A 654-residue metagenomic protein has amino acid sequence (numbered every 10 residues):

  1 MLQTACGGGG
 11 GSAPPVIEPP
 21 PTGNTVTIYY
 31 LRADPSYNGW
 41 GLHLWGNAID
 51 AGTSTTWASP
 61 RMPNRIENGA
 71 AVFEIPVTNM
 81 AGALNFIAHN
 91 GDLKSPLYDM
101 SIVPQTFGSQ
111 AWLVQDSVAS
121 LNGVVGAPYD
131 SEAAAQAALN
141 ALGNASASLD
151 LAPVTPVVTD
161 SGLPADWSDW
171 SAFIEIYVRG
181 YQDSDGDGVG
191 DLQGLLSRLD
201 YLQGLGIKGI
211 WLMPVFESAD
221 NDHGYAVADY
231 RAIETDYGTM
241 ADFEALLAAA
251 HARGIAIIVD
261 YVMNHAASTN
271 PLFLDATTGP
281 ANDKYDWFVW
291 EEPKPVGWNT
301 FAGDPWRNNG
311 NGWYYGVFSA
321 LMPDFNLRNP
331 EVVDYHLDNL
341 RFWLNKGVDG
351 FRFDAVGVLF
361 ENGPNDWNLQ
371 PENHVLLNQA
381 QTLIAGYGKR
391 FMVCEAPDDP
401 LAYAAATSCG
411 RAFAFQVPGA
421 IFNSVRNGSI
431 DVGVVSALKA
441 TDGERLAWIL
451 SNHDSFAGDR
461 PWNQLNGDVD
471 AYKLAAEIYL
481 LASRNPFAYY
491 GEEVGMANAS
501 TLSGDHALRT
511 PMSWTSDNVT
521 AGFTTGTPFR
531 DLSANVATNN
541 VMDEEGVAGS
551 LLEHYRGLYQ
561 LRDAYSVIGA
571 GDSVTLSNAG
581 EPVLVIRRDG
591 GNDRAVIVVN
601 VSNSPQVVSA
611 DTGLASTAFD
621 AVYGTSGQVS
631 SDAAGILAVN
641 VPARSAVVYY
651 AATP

Functional and structural regions predicted by a protein language model:
L2-T22: Bacterial Sec-dependent N-terminal signal peptides
P19, I102-N144: Extracellular beta-sheet/turn segments enriched in Thr/Pro/Gly and aliphatic residues
D34-M80, G91-V103: Aromatic-rich carbohydrate-binding modules that target alpha-glucans
A88, A145-L337, R341, N345 (+3 more regions): Acidic/aromatic-lined carbohydrate-recognition and catalytic surfaces of CAZymes acting on diverse glycans
P164, S168-D169, I384, F391 (+4 more regions): Loop/helix patches that line or flank the sugar-binding groove of alpha-linked glycan CAZymes
S268-G297, L377, Q381-V519: Conserved alpha/beta catalytic core and glycan-binding cleft of carbohydrate-active enzymes
P605-T625: Beta-strand-rich binding/interaction modules
S631-P654: C-terminal beta-strand-rich structural cap/linker in extracellular carbohydrate-active enzymes
